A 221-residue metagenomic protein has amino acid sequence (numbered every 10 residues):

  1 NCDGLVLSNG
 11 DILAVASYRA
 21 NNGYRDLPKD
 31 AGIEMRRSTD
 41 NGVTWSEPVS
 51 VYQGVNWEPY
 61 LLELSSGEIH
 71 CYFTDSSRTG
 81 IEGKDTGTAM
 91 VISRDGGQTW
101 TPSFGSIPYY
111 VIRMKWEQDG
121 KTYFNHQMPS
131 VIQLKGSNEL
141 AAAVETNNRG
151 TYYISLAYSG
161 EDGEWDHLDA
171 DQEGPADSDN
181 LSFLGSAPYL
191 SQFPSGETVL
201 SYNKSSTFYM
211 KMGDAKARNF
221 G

Functional and structural regions predicted by a protein language model:
N1-G221: Asp-box/BNR beta-propeller blade signature and adjacent active/binding-site loops in extracellular glycan-interacting
